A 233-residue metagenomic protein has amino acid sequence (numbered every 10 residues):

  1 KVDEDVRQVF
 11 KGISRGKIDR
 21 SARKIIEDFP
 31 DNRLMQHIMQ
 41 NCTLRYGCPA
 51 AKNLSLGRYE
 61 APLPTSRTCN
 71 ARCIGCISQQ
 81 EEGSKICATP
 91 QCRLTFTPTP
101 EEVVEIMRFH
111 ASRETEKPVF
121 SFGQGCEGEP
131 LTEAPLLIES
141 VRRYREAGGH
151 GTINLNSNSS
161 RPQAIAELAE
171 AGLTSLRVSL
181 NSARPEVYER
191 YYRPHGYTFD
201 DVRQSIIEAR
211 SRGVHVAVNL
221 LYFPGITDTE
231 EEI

Functional and structural regions predicted by a protein language model:
V2-L63, Q80-G83, C87-P90, F96-T97 (+2 more regions): N-terminal [4Fe-4S]-dependent radical SAM core
E60, P64, Q80-E139, Y144-A164 (+2 more regions): Core AdoMet radical
T68-E82: Local cysteine-cluster metal-coordination motifs and their immediate loop/turn environment, predominantly Fe-S cluster
N70, P185, G225-T227: Generic "edge-of-domain/loop-turn" microfeature
Q163-L168, G225-I233: Catalytic cores of alpha/beta
R193-H195, S205-T229: Conserved strand-turn element in the central/C-terminal portion of the radical SAM core barrel that lines
